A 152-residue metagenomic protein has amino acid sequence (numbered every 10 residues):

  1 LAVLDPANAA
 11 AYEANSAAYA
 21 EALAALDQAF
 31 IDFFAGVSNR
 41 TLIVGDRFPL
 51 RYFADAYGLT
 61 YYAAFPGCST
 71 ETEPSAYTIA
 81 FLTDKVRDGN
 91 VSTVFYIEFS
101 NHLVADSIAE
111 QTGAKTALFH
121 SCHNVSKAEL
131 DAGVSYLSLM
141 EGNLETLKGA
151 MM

Functional and structural regions predicted by a protein language model:
L1-M152: Extracytoplasmic metal-acquisition and chelation regions
